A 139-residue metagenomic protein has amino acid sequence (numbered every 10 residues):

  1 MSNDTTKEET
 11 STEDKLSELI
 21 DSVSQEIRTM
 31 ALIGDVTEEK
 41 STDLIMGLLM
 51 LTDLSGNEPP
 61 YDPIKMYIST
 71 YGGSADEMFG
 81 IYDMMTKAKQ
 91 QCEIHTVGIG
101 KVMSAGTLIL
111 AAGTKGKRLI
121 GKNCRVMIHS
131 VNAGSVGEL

Functional and structural regions predicted by a protein language model:
M1-L139: Terminal-region recognition feature
